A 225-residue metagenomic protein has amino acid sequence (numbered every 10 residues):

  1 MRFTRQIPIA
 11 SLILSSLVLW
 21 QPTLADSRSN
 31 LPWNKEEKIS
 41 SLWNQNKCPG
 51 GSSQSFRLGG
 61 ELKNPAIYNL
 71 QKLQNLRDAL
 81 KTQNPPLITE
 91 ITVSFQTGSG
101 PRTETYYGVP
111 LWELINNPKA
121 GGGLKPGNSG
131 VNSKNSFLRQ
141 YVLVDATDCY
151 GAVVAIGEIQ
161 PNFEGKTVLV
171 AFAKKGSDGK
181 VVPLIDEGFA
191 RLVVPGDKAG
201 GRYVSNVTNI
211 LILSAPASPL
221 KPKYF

Functional and structural regions predicted by a protein language model:
M1-A10: Bacterial N-terminal signal peptides that target proteins for export
A10-V18: Bacterial N-terminal signal peptides
V18-L19, N116: Ubiquitous "structural anchor" signal
W20-A25: Sec/Tat signal peptide C-region and signal peptidase I cleavage site
D26-F225: N-terminal intrinsically disordered, low-complexity segments enriched in P/E/S/T
